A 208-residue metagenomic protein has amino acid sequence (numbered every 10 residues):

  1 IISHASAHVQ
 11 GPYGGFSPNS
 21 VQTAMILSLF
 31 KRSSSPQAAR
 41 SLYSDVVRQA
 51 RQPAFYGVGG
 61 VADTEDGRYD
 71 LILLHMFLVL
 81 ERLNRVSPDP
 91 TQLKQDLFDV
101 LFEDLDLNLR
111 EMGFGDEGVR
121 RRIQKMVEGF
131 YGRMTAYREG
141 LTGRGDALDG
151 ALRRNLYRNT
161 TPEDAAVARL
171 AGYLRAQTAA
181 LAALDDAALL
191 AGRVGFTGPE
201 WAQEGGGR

Functional and structural regions predicted by a protein language model:
I1-A24: Short, Lys/Arg-enriched N-terminal segments with co-localized hydrophobic residues within the first ~10-30 amino acids
V21-R208: Surface/interface-facing alpha-helical segments and adjacent flexible terminal/loop regions used for partner/assembly
